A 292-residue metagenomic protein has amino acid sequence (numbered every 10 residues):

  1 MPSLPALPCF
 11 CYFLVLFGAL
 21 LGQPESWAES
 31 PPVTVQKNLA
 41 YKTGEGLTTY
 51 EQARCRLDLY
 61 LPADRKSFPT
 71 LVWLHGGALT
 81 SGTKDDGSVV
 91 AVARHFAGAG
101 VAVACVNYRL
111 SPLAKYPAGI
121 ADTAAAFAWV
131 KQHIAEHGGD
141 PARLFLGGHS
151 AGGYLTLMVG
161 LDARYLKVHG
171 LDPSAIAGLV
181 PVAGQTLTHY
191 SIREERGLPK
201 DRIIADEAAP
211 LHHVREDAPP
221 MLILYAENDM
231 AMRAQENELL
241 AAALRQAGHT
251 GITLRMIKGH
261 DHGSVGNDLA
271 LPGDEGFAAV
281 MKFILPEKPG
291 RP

Functional and structural regions predicted by a protein language model:
W27-R65: N-terminal cap/lid segment of alpha/beta-hydrolase-fold proteins
P31-V33, T43-G44, P181-H213, P219: Mobile cap/lid helix-loop segments that gate and shape the active-site cleft of serine hydrolases
S67-G77: Short beta-strand element of the alpha/beta-hydrolase
A78-S81, V103, W129: Serine-hydrolase catalytic-loop signature spanning alpha/beta hydrolases and amidase-signature enzymes
D85-A104: Short amphipathic alpha-helix adjacent to the substrate-entry channel of hydrolases
A125-E194, A205-D206: Primarily recognizes the serine-hydrolase "nucleophile elbow" in alpha/beta-hydrolase and SGNH/GDSL folds
P173-A177, R215-M221, T250: Short, proline-enriched alpha-helix->beta-strand connector loops that line the catalytic pocket of alpha/beta-hydrolase
L224, A231-A234, E238, R245-P292: C-terminal catalytic histidine-bearing segment of alpha/beta-hydrolase fold enzymes
